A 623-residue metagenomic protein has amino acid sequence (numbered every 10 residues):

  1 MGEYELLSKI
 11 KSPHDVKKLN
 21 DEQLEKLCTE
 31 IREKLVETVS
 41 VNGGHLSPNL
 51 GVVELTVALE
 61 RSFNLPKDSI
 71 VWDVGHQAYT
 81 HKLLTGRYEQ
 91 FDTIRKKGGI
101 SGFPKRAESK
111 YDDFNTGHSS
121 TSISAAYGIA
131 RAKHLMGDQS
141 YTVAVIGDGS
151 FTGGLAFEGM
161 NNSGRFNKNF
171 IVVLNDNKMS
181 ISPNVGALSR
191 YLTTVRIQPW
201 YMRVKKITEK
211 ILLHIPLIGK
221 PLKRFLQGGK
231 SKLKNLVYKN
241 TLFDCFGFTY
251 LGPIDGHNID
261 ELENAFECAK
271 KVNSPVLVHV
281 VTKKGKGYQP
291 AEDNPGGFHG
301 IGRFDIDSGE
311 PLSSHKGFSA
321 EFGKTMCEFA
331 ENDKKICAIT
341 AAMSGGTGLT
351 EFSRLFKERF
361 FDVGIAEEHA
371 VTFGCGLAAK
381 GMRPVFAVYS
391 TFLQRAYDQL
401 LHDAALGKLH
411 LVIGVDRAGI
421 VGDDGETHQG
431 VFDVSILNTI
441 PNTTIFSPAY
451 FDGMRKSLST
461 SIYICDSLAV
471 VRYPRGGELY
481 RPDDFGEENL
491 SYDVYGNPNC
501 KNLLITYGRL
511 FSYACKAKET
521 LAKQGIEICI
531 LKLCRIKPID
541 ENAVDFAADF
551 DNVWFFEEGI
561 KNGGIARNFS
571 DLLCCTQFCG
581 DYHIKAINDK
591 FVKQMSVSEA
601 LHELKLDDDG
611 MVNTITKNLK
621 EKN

Functional and structural regions predicted by a protein language model:
G2-L84, C245-Y250, D255-I259, H279: N-terminal amphipathic, basic-rich helices that act as targeting or association modules
L7, K178-F322: Long, well-ordered, tryptophan-enriched scaffold segments
H45-F166, I336, T340-A341, L349-T350: Cofactor-binding active-site loop characterized by glycine-rich and histidine/acidic residues
S69, S274, T282-L393, Q399-L409 (+1 more regions): Non-catalytic terminal/interface segments that mediate subunit docking, oligomerization, and allosteric communication
L222-P290, H410-V415, V434-D484, N552 (+1 more regions): Structural signature of the thiamine diphosphate
N264-E267, H299-G300, G317-N332, G348-R354 (+4 more regions): Glycine-/acidic-rich phosphate or pyrophosphate-binding loops and their flanking alpha/beta elements
F304, G309-H315, G422-D424, T444 (+1 more regions): Peripheral docking tails and interdomain loops at the edges of cofactor- or intermediate-handling domains
D362, K518-E519, I526-A547: Generic long, charged, amphipathic alpha-helical segments
